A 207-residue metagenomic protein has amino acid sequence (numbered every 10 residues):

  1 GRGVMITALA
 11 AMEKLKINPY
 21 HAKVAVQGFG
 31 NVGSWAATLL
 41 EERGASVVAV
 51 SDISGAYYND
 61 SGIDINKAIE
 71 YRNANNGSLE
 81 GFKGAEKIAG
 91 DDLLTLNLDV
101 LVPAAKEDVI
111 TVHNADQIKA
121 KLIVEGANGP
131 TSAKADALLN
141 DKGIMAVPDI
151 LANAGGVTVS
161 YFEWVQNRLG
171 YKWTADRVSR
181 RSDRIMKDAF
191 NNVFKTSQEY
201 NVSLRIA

Functional and structural regions predicted by a protein language model:
R2-T95: Glycine-rich phosphate/diphosphate-binding loop of Rossmann-like nucleotide-binding domains
V4, Q27-F29, I110, Q117 (+2 more regions): Aromatic-residue detector
T7-A11, L39, R43, A104 (+4 more regions): Generic, well-ordered alpha-helical scaffold segments in large soluble proteins
L15, S54-Y57, A74-F82, D108 (+1 more regions): Short secondary-structure junctions and interdomain/linker hinges
V32-A36, V109-I110, T131-A133, A154-G156: Short glycine/serine/threonine-rich phosphate/pyrophosphate-binding segments that cradle anionic phosphate groups
G55-A146: Rossmann-like adenosine-cofactor binding region
K121-A207: Adenosine-phosphate binding glycine-rich loop
